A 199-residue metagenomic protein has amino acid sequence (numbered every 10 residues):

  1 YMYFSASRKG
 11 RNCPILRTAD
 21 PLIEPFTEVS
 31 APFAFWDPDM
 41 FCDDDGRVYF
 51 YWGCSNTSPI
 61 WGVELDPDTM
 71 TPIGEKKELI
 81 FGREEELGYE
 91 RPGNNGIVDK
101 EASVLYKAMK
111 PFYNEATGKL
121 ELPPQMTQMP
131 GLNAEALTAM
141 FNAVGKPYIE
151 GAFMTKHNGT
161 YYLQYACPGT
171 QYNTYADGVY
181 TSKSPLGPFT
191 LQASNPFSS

Functional and structural regions predicted by a protein language model:
Y1-S199: Carbohydrate-active catalytic/glycan-binding domains of CAZyme proteins, especially the secreted or lumenal ectodomains
